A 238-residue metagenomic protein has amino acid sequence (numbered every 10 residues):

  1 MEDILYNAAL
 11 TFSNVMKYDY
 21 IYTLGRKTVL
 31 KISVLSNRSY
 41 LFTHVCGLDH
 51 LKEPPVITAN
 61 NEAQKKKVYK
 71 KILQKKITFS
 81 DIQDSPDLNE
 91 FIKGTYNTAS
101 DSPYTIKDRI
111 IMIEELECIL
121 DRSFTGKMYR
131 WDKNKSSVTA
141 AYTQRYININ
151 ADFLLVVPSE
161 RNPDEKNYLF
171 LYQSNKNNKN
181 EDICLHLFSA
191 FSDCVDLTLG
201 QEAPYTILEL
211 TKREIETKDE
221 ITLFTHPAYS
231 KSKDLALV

Functional and structural regions predicted by a protein language model:
M1-F153, V157-P158, H226, S230-V238: An acidic, glycine-rich, mixed-charge low-complexity segment common to nucleic-acid enzymes
C118-F224: Conserved binding-pocket/active-site segment within a compact domain
